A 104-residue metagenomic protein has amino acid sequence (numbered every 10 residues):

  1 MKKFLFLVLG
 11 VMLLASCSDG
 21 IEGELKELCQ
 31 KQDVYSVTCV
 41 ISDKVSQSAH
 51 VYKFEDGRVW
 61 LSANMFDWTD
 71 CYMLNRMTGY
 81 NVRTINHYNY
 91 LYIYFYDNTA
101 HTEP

Functional and structural regions predicted by a protein language model:
M1-D19: Sec-dependent bacterial lipoprotein signal peptides
V8, I41, N81-T84: Residues that line or immediately flank small-molecule/substrate-binding pockets and catalytic motifs
G20-I21, E103: Cleaved targeting-peptide boundary
I21-Q32: Short, low-complexity, disordered segments immediately C-terminal to signal peptides in bacterial exported proteins
K31-L74: Post-signal-peptide N-terminal segment of Sec-exported extracytoplasmic proteins
M77-P104: C-terminal partner/receptor-binding element of secreted or periplasmic proteins
